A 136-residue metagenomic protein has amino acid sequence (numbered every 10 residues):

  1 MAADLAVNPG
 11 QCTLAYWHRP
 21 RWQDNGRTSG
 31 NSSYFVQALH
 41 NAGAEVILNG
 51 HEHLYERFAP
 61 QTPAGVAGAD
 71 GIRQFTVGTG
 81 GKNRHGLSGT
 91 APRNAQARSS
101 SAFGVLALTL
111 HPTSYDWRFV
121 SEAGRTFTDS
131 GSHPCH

Functional and structural regions predicted by a protein language model:
M1-R73, C135: His/acidic metal-ligating clusters that form di-metal
A64-H136: Binuclear metal-dependent phosphoesterase catalytic core
